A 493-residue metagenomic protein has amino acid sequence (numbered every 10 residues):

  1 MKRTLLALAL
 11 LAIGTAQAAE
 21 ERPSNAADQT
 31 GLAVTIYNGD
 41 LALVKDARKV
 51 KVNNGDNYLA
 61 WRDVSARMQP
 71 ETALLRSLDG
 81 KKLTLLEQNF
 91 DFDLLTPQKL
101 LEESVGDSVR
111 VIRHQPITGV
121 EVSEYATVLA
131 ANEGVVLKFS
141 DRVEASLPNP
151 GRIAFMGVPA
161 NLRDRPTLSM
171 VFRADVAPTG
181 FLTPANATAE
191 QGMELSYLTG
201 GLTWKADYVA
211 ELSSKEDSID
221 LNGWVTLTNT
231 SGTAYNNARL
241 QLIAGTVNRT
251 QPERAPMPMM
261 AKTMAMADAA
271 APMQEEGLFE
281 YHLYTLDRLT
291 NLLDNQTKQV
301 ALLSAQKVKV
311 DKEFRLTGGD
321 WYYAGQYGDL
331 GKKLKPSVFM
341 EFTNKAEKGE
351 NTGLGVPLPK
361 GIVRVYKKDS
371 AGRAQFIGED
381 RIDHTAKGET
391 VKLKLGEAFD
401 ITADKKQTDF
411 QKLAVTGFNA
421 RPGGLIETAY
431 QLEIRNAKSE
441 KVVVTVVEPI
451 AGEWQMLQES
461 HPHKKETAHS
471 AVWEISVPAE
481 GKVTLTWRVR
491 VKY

Functional and structural regions predicted by a protein language model:
K2-L8, Q17-Y493: Long, intrinsically disordered, low-complexity accessory segments associated with secretion and vesicular trafficking
I13-T15: N-terminal signal peptide c-region/cleavage motif recognized by signal peptidases
